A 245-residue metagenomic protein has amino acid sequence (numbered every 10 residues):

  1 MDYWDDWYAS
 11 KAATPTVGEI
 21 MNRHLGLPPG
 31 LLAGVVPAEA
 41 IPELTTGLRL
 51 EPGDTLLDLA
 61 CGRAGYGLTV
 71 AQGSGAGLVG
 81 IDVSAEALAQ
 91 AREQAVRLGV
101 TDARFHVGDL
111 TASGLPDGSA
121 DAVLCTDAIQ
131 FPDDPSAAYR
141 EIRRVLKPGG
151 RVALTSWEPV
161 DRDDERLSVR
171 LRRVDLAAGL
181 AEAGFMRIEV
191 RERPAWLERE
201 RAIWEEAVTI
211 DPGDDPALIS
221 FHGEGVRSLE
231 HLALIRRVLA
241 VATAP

Functional and structural regions predicted by a protein language model:
M1-H24: N-terminal, positively charged/glycine-rich alpha-helical extensions of SAM-dependent methyltransferases
G34-P52: Conserved alpha-helix/loop element of class I SAM-dependent methyltransferases that forms part of the SAM/SAH-binding
L57-L59, R63-A112: Class I SAM-dependent methyltransferase SAM/SAH-binding core
T111-A122: A short acidic, Gly/Pro-enriched loop at the edge of an enzyme's catalytic core that lines a small-molecule cofactor
A122-D134: A short SAM/SAH-binding and catalytic strip from SAM-dependent methyltransferases
S136-P148: A short glycine-rich, Lys/Arg-flanked "PGG" loop and its adjoining helix->strand segment in the class I
G150-S156: Conserved beta-strand signature within the Rossmann-like core of class I S-adenosyl-L-methionine
E189-P245: Conserved Class I S-adenosyl-L-methionine
